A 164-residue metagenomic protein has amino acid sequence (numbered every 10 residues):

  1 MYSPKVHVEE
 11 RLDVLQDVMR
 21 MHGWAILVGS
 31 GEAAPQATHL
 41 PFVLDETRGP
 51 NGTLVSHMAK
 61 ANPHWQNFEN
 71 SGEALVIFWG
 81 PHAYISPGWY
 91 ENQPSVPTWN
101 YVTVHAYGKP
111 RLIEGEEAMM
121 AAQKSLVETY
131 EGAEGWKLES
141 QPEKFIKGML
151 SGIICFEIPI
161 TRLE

Functional and structural regions predicted by a protein language model:
M1-E164: Binding-site signature for planar aromatic cofactors or substrates
